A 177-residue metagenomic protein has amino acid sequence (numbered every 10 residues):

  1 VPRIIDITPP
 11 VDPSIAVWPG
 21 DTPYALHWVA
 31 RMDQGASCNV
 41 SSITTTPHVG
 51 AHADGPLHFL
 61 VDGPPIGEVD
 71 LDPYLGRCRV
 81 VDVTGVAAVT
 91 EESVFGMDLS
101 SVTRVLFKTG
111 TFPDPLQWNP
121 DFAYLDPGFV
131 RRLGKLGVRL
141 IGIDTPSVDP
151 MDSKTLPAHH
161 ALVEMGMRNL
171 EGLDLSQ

Functional and structural regions predicted by a protein language model:
V1-Q177: Active-/binding-site microenvironments in catalytic and ligand-binding cores
